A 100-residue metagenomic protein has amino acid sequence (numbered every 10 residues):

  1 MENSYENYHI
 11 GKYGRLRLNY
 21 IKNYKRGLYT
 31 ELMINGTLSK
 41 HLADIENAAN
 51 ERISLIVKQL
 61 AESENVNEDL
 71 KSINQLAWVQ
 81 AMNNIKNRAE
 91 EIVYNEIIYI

Functional and structural regions predicted by a protein language model:
M1-G36: Short N-terminal mixed-charge amphipathic segments
N7, G11, R15, A43 (+1 more regions): Ordered, soluble secondary-structure elements with a strong preference for glycine-centered loop motifs and nearby
G14, R26, N50-I53, K86: Alpha-helix initiation and N-capping motif
T30-A49: Long, acidic, intrinsically disordered low-complexity segments
L42-A43, I53, V57: Low-complexity intrinsically disordered segments
K58-I100: C-terminal charged interaction modules
